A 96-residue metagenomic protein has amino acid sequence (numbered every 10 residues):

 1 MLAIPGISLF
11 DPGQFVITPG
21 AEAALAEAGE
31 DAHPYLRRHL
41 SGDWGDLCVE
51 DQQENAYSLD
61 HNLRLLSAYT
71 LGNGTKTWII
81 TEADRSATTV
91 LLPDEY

Functional and structural regions predicted by a protein language model:
L2-L66: Compact soluble domain cores
L59-Y96: Short, compact, well-ordered microdomains
